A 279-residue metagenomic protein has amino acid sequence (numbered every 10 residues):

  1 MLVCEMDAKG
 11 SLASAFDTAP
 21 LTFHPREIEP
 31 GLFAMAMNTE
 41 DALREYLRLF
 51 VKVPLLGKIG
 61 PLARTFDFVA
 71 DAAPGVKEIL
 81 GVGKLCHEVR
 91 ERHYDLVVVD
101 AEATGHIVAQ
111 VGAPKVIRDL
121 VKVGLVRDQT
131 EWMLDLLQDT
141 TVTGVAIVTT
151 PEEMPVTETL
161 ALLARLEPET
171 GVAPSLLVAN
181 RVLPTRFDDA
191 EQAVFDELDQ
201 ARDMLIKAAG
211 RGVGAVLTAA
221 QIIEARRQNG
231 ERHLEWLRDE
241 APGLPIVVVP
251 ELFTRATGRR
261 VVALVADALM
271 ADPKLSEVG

Functional and structural regions predicted by a protein language model:
M1-M37, Q110-K115: Walker A/P-loop NTP-binding active-site region of P-loop NTPases, recognizing the glycine-rich GxxxxGKT/S
L2, K77-A241: Conserved catalytic-core segment of NTP-binding enzymes
P20, V51, L162-E167, A263-D267: Short, solvent-exposed amphipathic alpha-helical segments in soluble enzyme and RNA/protein-processing domains
T22-P61: A conserved catalytic-core segment of Leloir-type glycosyltransferases
E40-R44, D67-V76, I117-L125: Flexible beta-alpha connector loops of hexameric P-loop NTPases
L47-V53, D189-D196, R260-L269: Short, surface-exposed amphipathic charged segments that create phosphate/polyanion-binding patches used for binding
R48-V89: ATP-hydrolysis module of ASCE/P-loop NTPase motor domains, specifically the Walker B Asp-Glu catalytic pair
I246-V248, A256-G279: C-terminal accessory extensions appended to soluble enzyme cores
